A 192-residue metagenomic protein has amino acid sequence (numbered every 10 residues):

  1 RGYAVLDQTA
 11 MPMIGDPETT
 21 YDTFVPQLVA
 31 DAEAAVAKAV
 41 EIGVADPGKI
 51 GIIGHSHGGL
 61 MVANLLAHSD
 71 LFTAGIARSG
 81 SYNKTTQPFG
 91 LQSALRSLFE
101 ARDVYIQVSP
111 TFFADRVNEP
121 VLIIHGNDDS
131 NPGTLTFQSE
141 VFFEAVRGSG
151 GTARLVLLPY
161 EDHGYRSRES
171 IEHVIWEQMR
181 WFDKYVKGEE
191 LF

Functional and structural regions predicted by a protein language model:
R1-F192: Serine-hydrolase catalytic core recognition
